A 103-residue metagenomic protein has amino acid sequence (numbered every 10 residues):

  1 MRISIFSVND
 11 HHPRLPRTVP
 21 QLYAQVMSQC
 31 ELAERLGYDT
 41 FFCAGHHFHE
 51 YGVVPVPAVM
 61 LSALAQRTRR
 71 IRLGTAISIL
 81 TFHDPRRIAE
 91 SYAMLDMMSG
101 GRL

Functional and structural regions predicted by a protein language model:
M1-T75: N-terminal beta1-alpha1-beta2 module of alpha/beta enzyme domains
R2-V19, T81-L103: Flexible, glycine-rich active-site loops centered on histidine and acidic residues that chelate a metal or position
